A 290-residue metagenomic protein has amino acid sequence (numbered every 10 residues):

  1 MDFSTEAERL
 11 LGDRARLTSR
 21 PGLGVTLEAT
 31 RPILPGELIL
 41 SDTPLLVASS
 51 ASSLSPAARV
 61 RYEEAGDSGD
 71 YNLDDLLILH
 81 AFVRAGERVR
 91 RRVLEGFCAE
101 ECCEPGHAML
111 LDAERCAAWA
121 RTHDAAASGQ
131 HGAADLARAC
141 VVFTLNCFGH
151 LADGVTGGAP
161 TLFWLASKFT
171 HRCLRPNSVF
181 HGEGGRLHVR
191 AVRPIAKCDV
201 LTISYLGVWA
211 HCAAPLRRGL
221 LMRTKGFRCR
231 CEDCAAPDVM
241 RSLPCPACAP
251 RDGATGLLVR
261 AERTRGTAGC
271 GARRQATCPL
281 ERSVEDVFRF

Functional and structural regions predicted by a protein language model:
M1-F290: Conserved catalytic SET/PR domain of SAM-dependent protein methyltransferases, capturing the structural core that binds
